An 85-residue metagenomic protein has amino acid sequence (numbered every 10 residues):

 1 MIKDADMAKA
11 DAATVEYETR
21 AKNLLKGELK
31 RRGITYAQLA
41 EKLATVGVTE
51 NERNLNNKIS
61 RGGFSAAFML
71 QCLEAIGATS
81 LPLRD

Functional and structural regions predicted by a protein language model:
I2-I34: A short, Lys/Arg-rich alpha-helix, primarily the initiator
R20-N23, I34, E50, G63 (+1 more regions): Residue-level signal for the short linker/turn that defines the boundary of a DNA-recognition helix
L39-L43: Short alpha-helical "recognition helix" segments of helix-turn-helix
A44-G63: Recognition helix of helix-turn-helix/homeodomain-like DNA-binding domains that insert into the DNA major groove
F64-P82: DNA major-groove recognition helix of helix-turn-helix/homeodomain DNA-binding modules
